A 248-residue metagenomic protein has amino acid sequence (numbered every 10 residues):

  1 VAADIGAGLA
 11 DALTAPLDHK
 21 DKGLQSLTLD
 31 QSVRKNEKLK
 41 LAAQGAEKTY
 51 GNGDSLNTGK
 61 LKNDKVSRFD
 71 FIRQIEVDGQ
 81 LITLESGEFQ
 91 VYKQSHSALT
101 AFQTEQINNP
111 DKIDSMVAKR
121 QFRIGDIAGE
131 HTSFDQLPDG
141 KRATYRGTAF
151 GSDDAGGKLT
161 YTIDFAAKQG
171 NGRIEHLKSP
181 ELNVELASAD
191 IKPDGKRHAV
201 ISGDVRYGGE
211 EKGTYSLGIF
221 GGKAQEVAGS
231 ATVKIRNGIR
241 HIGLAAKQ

Functional and structural regions predicted by a protein language model:
V1-Q248: Mature soluble binding/inhibitory domains
